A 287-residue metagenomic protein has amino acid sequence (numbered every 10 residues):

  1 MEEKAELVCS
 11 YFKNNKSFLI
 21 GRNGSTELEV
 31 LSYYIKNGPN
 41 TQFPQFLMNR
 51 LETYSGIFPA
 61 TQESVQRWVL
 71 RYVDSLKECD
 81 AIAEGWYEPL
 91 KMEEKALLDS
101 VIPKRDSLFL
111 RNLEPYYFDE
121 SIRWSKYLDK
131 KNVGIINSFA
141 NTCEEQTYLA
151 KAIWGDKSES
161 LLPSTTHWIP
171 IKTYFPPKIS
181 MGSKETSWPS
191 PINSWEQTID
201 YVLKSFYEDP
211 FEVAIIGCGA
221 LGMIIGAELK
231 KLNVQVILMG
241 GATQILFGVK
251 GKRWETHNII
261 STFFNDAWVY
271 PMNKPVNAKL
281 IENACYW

Functional and structural regions predicted by a protein language model:
M1-H167: Electropositive, gly/pro-rich neighborhoods at or near active sites that engage anionic ligands
Q66-D74, T198-P210: Short, well-structured alpha-helical segments in soluble
I82-A83, V213-I216: Short glycine-rich phosphate-binding loop at a beta-alpha junction
P103-F109, T166-Y201: Glycine-rich phosphate-binding "P-loop"
S138, T173, G241: Cofactor-binding loop segments of dinucleotide-utilizing enzymes, especially the Rossmann-like FAD- and NAD(P)+-binding
I216-I224: Domain-scale recognition of functional cores that engage charged ligands
I225-W287: C-terminal functional extensions of proteins
